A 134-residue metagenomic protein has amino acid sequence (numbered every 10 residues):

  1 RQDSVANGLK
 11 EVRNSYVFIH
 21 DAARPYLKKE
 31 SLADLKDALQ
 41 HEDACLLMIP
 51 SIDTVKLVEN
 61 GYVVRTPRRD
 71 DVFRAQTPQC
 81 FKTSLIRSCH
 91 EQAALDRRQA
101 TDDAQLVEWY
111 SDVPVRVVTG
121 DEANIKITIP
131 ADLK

Functional and structural regions predicted by a protein language model:
R1-Y62, Q76: Conserved beta-loop-beta/alpha segment of the NTase-like Rossmann-fold superfamily that binds/positions NTPs
L9-E11, A38-L39, R65-T66, R98-Q99 (+2 more regions): Solvent-exposed alpha-helices and their adjacent loops that cap or buttress functional pockets in soluble metabolic
N14-S15, R65-T66, T83-S84: A short alpha-helix capping/helix-coil boundary motif
A33-D34, V63, L95, R116: Residues in and immediately flanking transmembrane alpha helices
S51, R68-R69, D121: A generic structural signal for well-ordered coil/turn residues at beta-strand boundaries that shape enzyme active-site
E59, P67, H90: Short, flexible helix/strand-to-coil boundary loops that buttress conserved ligand/catalytic motifs in alpha/beta
R65-A75: A recurrent flexible, glycine/aromatic-enriched loop bordering the glycosyltransferase active site that acts as
F73-K134: Conserved alpha/beta core of the MobA/IspD/sugar-nucleotide pyrophosphorylase nucleotidyltransferase superfamily
